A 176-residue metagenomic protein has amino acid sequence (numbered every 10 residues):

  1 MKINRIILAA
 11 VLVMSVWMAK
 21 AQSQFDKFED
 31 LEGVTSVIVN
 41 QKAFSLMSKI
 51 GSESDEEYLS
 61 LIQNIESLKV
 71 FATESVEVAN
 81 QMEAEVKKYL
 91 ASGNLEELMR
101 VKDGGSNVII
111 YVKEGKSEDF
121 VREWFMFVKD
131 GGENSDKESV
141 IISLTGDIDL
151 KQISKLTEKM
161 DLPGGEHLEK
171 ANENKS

Functional and structural regions predicted by a protein language model:
M1-K27: Bacterial Sec-dependent N-terminal signal peptides
I6, K42, T73-V76, G115 (+2 more regions): Generic structural motif
K20, E29, L61, A84 (+4 more regions): Mature, folded catalytic cores of secreted/periplasmic enzymes
Q22, E83, L150-I153: Alpha-helix initiation and N-capping motif
Q24-V86: Early exported N-terminus immediately downstream of N-terminal targeting peptides
L68, Y89-S92, L156-K159, P163: Structured segments of extracytoplasmic/periplasmic soluble domains in secreted or envelope-associated proteins
V86-I148: Surface-exposed, polar helix/loop patches in the mature regions of secreted/periplasmic/lumenal proteins that form
S143-S176: C-terminal partner/receptor-binding element of secreted or periplasmic proteins
